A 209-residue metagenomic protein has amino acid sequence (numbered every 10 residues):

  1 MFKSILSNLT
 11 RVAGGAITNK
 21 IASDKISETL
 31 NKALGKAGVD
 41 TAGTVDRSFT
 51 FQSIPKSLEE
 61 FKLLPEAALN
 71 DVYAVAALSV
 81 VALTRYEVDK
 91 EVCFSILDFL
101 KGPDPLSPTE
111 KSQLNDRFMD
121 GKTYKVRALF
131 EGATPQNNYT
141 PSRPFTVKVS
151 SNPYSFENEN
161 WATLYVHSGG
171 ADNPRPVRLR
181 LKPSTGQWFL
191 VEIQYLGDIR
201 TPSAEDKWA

Functional and structural regions predicted by a protein language model:
M1-S48: Glycine- and small hydrophobic-rich membrane-insertion segments that are intrinsically disordered in solution
F2, I21, N70-V72, K125 (+1 more regions): Secondary-structure junction/capping motif
L9, A13, I17, T29-A33 (+4 more regions): Intrinsically disordered, low-complexity regulatory regions of eukaryotic proteins
T10-R11, N31-L34, D98-L100, R117 (+2 more regions): Compositionally biased, low-complexity repeat tracts
T41-E131: Core segments of small alpha/beta cavity-forming domains
L83, K101, F145-V147, L164-V166 (+2 more regions): Generic hydrophobic secondary-structure signal
S112-G170: Surface-exposed, charged secondary-structure patches
H167-W208: Short beta-strand edge/turn micro-motifs at domain boundaries
